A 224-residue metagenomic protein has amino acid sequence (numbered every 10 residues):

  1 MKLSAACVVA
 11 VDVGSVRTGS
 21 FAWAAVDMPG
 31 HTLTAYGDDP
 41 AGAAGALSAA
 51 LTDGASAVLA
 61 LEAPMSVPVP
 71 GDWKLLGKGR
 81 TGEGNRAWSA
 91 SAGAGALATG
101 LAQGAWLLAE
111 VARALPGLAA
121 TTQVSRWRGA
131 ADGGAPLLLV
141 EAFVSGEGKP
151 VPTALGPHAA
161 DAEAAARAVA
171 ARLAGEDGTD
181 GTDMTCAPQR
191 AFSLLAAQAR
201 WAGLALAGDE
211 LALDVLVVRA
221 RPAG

Functional and structural regions predicted by a protein language model:
K2-G224: RNase H-like (RuvC/DEDD) metal-dependent nuclease/polynucleotide-processing core
